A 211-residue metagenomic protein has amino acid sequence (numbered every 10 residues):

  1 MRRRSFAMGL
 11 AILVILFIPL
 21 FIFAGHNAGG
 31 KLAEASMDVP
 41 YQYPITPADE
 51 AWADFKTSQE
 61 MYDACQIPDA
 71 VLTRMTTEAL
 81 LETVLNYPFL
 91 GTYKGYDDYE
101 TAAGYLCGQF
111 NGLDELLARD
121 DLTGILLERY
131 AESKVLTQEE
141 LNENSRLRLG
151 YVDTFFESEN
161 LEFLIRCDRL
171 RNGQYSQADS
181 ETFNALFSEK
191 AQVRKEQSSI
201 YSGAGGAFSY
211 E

Functional and structural regions predicted by a protein language model:
M1-I12: N-terminal Sec-pathway targeting helices
R3-S5, N27, L149: Positively charged, low-complexity intrinsically disordered regions
M8-G9, A24, D49: Intrinsically disordered, low-complexity serine/threonine-rich segments
A11-L20: Bacterial N-terminal signal peptides
L20-A28: Sec-dependent signal peptide cleavage junction
G30-D38: Low-complexity, acidic Ser/Thr/Pro-rich repeat tracts that form intrinsically disordered stalk/linker regions of very
P40-E211: Non-catalytic all-alpha helical scaffold/repeat segments
